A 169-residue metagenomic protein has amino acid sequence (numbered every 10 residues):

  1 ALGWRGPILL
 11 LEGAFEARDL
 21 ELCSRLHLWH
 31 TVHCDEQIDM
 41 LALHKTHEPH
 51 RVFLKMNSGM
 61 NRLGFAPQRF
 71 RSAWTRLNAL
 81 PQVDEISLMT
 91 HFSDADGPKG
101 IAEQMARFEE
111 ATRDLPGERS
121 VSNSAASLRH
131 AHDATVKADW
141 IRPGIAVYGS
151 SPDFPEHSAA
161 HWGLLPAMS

Functional and structural regions predicted by a protein language model:
A1-L28, V32-L41, R129: N-terminal active-site wall of soluble small-molecule enzyme domains
R18-W29, V52-F65: Short charge-dense sequence patches
D39, L43-R51, S58-S169: Active-site loop/helix belt of alpha/beta enzymes
